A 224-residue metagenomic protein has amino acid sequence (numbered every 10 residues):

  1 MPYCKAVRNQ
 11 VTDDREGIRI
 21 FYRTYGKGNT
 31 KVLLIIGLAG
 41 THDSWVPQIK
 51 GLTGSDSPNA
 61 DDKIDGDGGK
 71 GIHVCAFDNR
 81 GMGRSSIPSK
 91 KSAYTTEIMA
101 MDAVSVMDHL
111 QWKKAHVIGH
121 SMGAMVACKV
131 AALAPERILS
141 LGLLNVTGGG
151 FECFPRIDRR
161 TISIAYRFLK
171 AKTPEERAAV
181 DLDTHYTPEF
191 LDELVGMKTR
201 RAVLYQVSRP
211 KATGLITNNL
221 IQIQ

Functional and structural regions predicted by a protein language model:
C4-S92: Conserved HGGG/HGGXW glycine-rich cap/lid loop of the alpha/beta-hydrolase fold
K31, H73, K113-H116, R137-S140: Structural signature of beta-strand start/N-cap positions in the alpha/beta core of ABC transporter nucleotide-binding
E97-A115: Conserved acidic catalytic loop of the alpha/beta-hydrolase fold
M99, V117-G119, L144: Short beta-strand immediately N-terminal to the catalytic nucleophile in serine-hydrolase-like folds
G119, G123, A127: Gly/Ala-rich beta-loop-alpha elbow adjacent to hydrolase catalytic centers
C128, A132-L133, I138-K172: Flexible "cap/lid" loop of the alpha/beta hydrolase fold
E152-F154, P174-Q224: Conserved alpha/beta-hydrolase catalytic His-Asp/Glu region
